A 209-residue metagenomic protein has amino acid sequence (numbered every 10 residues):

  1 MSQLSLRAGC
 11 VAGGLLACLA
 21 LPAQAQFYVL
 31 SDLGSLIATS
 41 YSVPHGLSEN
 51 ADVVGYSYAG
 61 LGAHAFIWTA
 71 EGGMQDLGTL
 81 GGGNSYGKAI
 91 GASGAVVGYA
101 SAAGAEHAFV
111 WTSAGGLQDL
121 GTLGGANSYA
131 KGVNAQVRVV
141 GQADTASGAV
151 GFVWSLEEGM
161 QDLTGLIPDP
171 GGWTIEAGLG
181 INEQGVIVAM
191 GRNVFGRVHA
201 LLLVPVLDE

Functional and structural regions predicted by a protein language model:
M1-V11: Bacterial N-terminal signal peptides that target proteins for export
L4, L21-E209: Residue-level hotspots at or immediately adjacent to binding/recognition sites across diverse folds
G9-A20: Bacterial N-terminal signal peptides
